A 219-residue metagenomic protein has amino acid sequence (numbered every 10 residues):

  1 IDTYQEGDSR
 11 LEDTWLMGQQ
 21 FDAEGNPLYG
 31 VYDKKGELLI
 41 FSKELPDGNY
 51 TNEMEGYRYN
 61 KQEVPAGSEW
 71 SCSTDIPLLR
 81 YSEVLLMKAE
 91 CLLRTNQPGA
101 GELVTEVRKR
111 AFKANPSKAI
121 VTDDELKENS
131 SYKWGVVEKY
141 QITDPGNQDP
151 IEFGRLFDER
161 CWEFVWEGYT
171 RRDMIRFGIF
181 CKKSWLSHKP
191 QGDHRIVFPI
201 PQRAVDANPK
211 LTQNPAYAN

Functional and structural regions predicted by a protein language model:
D2-Y81: Flexible, polar/acidic helix-loop-strand segments at domain edges
T3, Y32, R108, N208-Y217: C-terminal region detector
D8, D75-R110, F153-E163, G168 (+1 more regions): Extended, hydrophobic/aromatic-rich amphipathic alpha-helical segments that build helical scaffolds
L11-E12, P116, E167-G168: Acidic/polar loop patches that form or flank catalytic/metal-binding clefts of enzymes that bind anionic ligands
F21-D22, G99-A100, R172-D173, C181: Flexible loop/turn segments at secondary-structure boundaries
P27-M54, S117-G146: Charged, glycine/proline-rich intrinsically disordered loops and linkers
S68-L78, D123-N219: Long, intrinsically disordered, low-complexity segments
A111, N115: Acidic, glycine-enriched catalytic cores built around paired aspartates
